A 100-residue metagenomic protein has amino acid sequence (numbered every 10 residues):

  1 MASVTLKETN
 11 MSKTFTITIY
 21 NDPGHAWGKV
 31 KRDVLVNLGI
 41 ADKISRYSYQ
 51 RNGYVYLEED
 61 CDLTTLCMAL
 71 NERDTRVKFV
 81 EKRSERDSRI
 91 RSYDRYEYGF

Functional and structural regions predicted by a protein language model:
M1, T14-T16, K31, A41 (+2 more regions): Low-complexity, intrinsically disordered short peptide segments enriched in small/polar/basic residues
A2-V34: Short N-terminal "domain-start" leader segments that mark the transition from disordered tails or signal peptides into
V4, V30, V34-V36, V55 (+1 more regions): Extended aliphatic helical segments
T9, T14, N21, A41 (+3 more regions): Generic detection of intrinsically disordered/low-complexity segments and helix-coil linkers/edges
T18, S45-Y47, Y54, R91-Y96: Intrinsically disordered, low-complexity segments enriched in small/polar residues
H25-R51, T64-M68: A short, structured beta-strand/loop element
Y56-F100: Short, compact, well-ordered microdomains
